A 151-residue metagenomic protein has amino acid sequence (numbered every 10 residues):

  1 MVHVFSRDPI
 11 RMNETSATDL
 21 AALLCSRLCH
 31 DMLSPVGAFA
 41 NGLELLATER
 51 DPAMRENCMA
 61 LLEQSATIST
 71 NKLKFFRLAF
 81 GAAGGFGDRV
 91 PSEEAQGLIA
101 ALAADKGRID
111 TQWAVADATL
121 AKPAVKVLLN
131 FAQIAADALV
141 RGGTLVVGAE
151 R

Functional and structural regions predicted by a protein language model:
V2-L20: Conserved signal-transmission helix
A22-G42, E49, K122-A149: Conserved ATP-binding N-box helix of the HATPase_c
M32, F39, L46, L62 (+1 more regions): Amphipathic alpha-helices that form helix-helix packing interfaces
A47-A53: Short acidic helix/loop segment immediately C-terminal to the autophosphorylated histidine in two-component histidine
R55-I109: Conserved DHp (HisKA) dimerization/phosphotransfer helix of two-component histidine kinases, i.e., the long coiled-coil
G87, T119-L120: Glycine-/small-residue-rich active-site loops that bind phosphorylated ligands and cofactors
E93, G97-L98, L102, V140-R151: An N-terminal amphipathic alpha-helical segment
Q112-T119: Conserved catalytic submotifs in the C-terminal HATPase_c
